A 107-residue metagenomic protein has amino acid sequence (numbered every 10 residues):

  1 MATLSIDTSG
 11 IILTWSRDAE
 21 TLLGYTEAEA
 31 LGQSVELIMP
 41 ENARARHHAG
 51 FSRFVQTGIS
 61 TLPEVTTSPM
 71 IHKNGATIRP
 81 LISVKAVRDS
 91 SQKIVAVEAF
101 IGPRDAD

Functional and structural regions predicted by a protein language model:
T3, I12-L13: Conserved hydrophobic beta-strand signature of PAS-family and PAS-like sensory domains
S9-I11, T21: PAS/PAS-like sensory domains across diverse signaling proteins
R17-A30, S90: PAS/PAS-like sensory domain cap-loop motif
E29-A45: PAS-family sensory/regulatory domains
E41-A76: Terminal output helix/cap of sensory domains in signal transduction proteins
T66, I71, I82-K85, F100: PAS-family sensory domains
I82-V97, R104-A106: Short loop/turn elements at sensory-signaling interfaces that couple input to output
